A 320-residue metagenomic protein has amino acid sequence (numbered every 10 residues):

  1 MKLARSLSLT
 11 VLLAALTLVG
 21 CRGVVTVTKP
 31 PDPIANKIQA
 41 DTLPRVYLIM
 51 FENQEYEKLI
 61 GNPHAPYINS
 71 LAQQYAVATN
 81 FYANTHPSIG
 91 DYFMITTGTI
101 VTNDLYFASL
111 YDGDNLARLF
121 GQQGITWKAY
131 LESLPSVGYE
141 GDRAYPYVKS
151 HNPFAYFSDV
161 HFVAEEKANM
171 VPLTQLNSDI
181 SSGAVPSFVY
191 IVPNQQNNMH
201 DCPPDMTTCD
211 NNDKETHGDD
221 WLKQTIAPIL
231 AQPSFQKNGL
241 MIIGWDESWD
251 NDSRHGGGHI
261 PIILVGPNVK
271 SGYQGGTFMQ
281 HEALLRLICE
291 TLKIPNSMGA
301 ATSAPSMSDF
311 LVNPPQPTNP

Functional and structural regions predicted by a protein language model:
M1-L9: Bacterial N-terminal signal peptides that target proteins for export
L9-V11, Y130: Intrinsically disordered, low-complexity serine/threonine-rich segments
T17-G20: C-terminal motif of bacterial Sec signal peptides marking the signal peptidase cleavage site
G23-P320: N-terminal pro-sequences and low-complexity stem/linker regions of secreted or lumenal proteins
